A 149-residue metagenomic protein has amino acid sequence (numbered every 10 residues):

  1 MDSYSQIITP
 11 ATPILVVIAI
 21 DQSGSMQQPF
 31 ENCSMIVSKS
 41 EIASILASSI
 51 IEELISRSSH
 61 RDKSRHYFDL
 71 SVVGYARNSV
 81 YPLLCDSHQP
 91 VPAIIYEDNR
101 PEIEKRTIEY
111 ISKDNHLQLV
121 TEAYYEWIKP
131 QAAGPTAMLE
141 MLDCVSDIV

Functional and structural regions predicted by a protein language model:
M1-K39, S146: Acidic, polar low-complexity linker/tail segments
P13, S40, S44-A47, P135 (+1 more regions): Generic preference for well-ordered alpha-helical elements
V16-I18, Y67-A76: Extended hydrophobic secondary-structure segments that form protein cores and membrane-embedded regions
S25-M26, N78-Y81, E140, D147-V149: Short acidic, S/G/P-rich loop/turn micro-motifs used as interaction or catalytic elements
S25-Y67: …and closely analogous acidic/polar surface helices at protein-protein or active-site interfaces in A-domain-like
Q27, I45, S56, H60 (+1 more regions): Divalent cation-coordinating acidic motifs and surrounding scaffolds that mediate Ca2+/Mg2+/Mn2+/Zn2+-dependent binding
C33, S64, H88-P90, D114-N115: Intrinsic-disorder/low-complexity loop/linker signature
A93-V149: Von Willebrand factor
